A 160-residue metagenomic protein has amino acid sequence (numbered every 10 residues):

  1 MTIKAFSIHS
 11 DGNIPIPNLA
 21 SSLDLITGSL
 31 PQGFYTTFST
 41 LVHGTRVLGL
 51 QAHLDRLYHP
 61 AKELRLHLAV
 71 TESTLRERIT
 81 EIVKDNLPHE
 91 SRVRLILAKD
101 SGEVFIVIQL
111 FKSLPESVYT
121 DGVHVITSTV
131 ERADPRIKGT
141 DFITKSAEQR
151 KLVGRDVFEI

Functional and structural regions predicted by a protein language model:
M1-E81, S101-I160: Helix-start/capping segments and mature chain N-termini
D85-L95: Ordered, amphipathic secondary-structure segments that act as subunit-interaction surfaces in large macromolecular
I96-D100: Short loop/turn motifs enriched for small/polar and acidic residues
